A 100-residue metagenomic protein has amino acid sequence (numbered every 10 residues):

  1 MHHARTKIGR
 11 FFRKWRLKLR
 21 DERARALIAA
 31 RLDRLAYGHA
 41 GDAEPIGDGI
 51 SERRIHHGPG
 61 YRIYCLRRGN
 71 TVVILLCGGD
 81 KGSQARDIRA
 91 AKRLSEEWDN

Functional and structural regions predicted by a protein language model:
M1-G60, G69-V73, D80-N100: Basic, Lys/Arg-enriched alpha-helical interface segments
R62-Y64: Short, surface-exposed charged micro-motifs
